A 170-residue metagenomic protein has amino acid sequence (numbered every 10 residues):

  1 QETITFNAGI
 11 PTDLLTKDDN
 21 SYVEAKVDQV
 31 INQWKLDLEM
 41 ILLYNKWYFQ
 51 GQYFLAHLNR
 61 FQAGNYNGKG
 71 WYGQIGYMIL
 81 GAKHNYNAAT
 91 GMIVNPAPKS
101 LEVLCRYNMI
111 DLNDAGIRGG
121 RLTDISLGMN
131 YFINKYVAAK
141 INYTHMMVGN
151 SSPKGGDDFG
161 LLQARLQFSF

Functional and structural regions predicted by a protein language model:
T3-F170: Outer-membrane beta-barrel pore domains
